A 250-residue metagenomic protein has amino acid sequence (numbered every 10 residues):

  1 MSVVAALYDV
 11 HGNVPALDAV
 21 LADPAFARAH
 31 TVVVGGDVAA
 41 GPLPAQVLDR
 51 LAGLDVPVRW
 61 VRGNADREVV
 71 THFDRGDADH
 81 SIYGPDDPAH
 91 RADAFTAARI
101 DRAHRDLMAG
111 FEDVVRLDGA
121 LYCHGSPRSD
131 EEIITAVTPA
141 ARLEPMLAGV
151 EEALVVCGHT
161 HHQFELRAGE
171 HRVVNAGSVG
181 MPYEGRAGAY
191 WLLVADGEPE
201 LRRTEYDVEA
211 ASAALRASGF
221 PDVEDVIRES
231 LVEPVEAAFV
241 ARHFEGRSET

Functional and structural regions predicted by a protein language model:
M1-A5, R116-L121, A168-R172: Beta-strand-turn-beta hairpins that frame and shape the catalytic cleft of phosphate-ester-processing enzymes
S2-A98, R105: Core catalytic region of metal-dependent phosphoesterases/phosphodiesterases, especially metallo-beta-lactamase-like
L7-V10, G36-V38, N64-D66, D113 (+4 more regions): Active-site metal-binding loops of divalent metal-dependent hydrolases
H11-A16, A40-L43, A65-V70, D130 (+2 more regions): Active-site environment of divalent metal-dependent phosphoester hydrolases
P24-R28, L54, L117, G149-E151 (+1 more regions): Glycine-rich phosphate-binding loop signature in dinucleotide/nucleotide-binding domains
A78-D87, A120-V150: Active-site-proximal segments of metal-dependent phosphoesterases and phosphodiesterases across multiple
V137-V174: Anionic-ligand binding region
L166-T250: Acidic, His/Gly-rich catalytic cores of divalent-metal-dependent hydrolytic chemistry
